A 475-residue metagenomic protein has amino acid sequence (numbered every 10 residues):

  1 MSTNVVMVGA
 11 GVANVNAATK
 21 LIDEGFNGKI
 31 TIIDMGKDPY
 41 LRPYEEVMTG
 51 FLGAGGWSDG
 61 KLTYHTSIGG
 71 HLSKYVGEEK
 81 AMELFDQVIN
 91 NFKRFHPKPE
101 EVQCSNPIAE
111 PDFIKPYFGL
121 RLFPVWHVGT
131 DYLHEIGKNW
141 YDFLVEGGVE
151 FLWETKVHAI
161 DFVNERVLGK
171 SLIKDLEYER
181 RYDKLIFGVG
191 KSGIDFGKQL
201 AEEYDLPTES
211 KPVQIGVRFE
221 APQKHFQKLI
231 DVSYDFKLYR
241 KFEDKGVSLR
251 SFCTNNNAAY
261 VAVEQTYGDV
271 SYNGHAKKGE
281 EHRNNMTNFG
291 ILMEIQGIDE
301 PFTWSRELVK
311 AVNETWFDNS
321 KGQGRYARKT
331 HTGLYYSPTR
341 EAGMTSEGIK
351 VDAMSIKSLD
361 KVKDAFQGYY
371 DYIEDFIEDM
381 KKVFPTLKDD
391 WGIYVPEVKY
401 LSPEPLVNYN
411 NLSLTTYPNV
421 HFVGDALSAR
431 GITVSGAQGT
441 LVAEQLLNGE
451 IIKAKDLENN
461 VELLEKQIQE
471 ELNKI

Functional and structural regions predicted by a protein language model:
S2-G69, N106-I475: Residues forming the flavin
G50-Q103: Dinucleotide-binding Rossmann-like beta1-alpha1 core, especially the glycine-rich loop that anchors the ADP
